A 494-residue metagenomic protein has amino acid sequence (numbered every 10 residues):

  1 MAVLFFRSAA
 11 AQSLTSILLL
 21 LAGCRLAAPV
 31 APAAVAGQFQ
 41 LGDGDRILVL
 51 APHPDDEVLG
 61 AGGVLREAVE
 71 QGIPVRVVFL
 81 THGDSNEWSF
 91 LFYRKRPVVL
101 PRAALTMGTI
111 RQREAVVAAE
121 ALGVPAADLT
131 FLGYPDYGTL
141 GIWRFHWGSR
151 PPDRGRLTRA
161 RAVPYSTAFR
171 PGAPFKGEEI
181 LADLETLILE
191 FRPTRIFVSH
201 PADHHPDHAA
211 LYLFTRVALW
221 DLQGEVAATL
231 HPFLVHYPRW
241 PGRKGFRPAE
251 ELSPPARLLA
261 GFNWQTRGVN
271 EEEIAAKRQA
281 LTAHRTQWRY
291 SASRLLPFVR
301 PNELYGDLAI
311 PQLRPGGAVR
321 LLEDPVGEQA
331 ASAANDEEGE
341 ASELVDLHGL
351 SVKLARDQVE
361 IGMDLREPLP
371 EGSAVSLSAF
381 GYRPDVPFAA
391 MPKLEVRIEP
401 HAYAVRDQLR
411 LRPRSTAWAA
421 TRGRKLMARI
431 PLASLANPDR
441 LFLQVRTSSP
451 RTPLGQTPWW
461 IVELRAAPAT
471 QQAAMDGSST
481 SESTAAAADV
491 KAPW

Functional and structural regions predicted by a protein language model:
M1-L14: Bacterial N-terminal signal peptides that target proteins for export
A11-R25: Bacterial N-terminal signal peptides
C24-F191, R216-P232, H236, G261: Active-site rim/loop-helix segments in enzyme catalytic domains that contact anionic ligands
A31-A33, L140-P152, T158-A173, D183-T186 (+7 more regions): C-terminal accessory domains and tails appended to enzymatic cores
L184-D203, H208: Proline-aspartate-enriched helix->loop->beta-strand connector
G224, E367-A374, S434-D439: A short beta-turn/strand-edge loop motif at beta-sheet boundaries
L313-L321, L377-A404, G423, L432-W494: Acidic/polar low-complexity flexible segments
D357-E367, L426-I430: Short, well-ordered beta-strand segments enriched in hydrophobic/aromatic residues
